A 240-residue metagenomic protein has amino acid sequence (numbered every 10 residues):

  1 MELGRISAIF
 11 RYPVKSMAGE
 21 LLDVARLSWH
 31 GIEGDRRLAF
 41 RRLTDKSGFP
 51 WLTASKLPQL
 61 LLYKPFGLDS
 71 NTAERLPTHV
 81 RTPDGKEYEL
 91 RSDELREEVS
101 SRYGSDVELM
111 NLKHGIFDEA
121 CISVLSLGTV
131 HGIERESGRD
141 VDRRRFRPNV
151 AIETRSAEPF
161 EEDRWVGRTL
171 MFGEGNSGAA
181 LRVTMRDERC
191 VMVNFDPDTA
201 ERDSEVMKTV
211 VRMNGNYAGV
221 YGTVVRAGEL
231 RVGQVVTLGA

Functional and structural regions predicted by a protein language model:
M1-A240: Metal-cofactor-dependent catalytic cores
